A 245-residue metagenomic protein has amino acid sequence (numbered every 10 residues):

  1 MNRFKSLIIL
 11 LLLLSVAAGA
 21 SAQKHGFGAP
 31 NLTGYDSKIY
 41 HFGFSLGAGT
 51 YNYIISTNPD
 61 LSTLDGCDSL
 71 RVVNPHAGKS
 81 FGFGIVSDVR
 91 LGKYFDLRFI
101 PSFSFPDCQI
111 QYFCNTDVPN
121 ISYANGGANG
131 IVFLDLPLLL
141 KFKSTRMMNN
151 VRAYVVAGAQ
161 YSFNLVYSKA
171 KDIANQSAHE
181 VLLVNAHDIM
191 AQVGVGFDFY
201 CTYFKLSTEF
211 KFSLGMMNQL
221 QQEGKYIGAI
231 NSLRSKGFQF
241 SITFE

Functional and structural regions predicted by a protein language model:
M1-D36: Cleavable N-terminal export/targeting peptides
H25-Y40, A48-I54, V86-S168, S241-E245: Gram-negative (and chloroplast) outer-membrane scaffold detector with strong preference for beta-barrel transmembrane
N52-G78, P106-L134, S162-D188, N218-G237: Extracellular/periplasm-exposed beta-strand and loop segments of Gram-negative cell-envelope proteins, dominated by
K79-G84: Interfacial helix-start motif at the membrane-water boundary
A186-A191, G196-E245: Predominantly the C-terminal beta-signal and adjacent terminal strand-loop region of outer-membrane beta-barrel
